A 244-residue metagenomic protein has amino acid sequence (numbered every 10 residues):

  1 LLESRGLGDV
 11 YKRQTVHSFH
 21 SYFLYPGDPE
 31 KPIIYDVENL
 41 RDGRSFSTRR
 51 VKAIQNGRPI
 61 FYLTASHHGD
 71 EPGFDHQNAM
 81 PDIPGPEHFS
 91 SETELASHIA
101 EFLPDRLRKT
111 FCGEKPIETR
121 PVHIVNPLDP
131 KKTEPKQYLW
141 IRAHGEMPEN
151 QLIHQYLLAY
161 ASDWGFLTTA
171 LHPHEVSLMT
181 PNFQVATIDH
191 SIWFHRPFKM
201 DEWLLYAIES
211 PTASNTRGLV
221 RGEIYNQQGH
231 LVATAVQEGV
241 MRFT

Functional and structural regions predicted by a protein language model:
L1-Y11: Single conserved hydrophobic/aromatic residue that forms the stacking wall/gate of nucleotide- or nucleobase-binding
D9-T244: Terminal targeting signals and extreme-terminal segments of soluble enzymes
